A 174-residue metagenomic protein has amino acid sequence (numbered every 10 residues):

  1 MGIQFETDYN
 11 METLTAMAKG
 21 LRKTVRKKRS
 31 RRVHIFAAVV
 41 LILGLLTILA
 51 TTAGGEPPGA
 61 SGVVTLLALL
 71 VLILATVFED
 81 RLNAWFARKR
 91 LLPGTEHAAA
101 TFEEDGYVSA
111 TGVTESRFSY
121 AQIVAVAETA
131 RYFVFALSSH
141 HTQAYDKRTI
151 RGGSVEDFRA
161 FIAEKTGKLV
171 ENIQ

Functional and structural regions predicted by a protein language model:
M1-A50: N-terminal membrane-targeting/pre-transmembrane regions
M17, T111, A136-S138: Residue-level recognition of conserved beta-strand positions in structured domain cores
G55-L70: Hydrophobic alpha-helical transmembrane segments
A75-R117: Conserved beta-hairpin
T101-F102, E128, L137: Generic beta-strand structural signal
Y107, S116-F133: Phosphoinositide-dependent membrane-docking surfaces
E115-R117, V124-V126, H140-Q143, R151: Short, surface-exposed beta-strand-loop junctions and turns on beta-sheet-rich folds
Y132-Q174: A membrane-cytosol interface segment of integral membrane proteins
